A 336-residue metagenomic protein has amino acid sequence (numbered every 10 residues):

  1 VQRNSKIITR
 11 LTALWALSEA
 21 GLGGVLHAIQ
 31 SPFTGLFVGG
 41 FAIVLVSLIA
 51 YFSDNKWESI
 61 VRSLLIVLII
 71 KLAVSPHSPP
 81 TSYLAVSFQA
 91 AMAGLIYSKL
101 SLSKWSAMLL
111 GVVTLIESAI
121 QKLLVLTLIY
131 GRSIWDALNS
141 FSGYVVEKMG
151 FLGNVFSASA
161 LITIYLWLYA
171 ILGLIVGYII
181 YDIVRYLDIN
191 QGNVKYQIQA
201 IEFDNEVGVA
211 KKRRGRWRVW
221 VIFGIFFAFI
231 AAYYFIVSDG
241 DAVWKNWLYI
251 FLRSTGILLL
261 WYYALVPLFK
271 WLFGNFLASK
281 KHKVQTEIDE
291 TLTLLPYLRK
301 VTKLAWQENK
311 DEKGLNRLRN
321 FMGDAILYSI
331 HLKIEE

Functional and structural regions predicted by a protein language model:
V1-G24, I134, V145, F151-A160 (+2 more regions): Membrane topogenic helices and adjacent juxtamembrane segments
Q2-S78: Hydrophobic transmembrane alpha-helices
N4-S5, T9-A16, L84-L126, G177 (+1 more regions): Short helix-perturbing small/polar motifs within transmembrane alpha-helices
A42-L48, I70-L72, S87-S98, T114 (+1 more regions): Alpha-helical transmembrane segments and their membrane-interface exit regions
S106-I189, V207-F251, T255: Membrane-embedded alpha-helical hairpins and interfacial helices in multi-pass inner-membrane proteins
I189-V209, S279-T291: Juxtamembrane inter-helical linkers in multi-pass membrane proteins
Y263-E287: Juxtamembrane/interface segments at transmembrane-helix termini
L292-E336: Charged, low-complexity cytosol-facing tails and large interhelical loops of integral membrane proteins
